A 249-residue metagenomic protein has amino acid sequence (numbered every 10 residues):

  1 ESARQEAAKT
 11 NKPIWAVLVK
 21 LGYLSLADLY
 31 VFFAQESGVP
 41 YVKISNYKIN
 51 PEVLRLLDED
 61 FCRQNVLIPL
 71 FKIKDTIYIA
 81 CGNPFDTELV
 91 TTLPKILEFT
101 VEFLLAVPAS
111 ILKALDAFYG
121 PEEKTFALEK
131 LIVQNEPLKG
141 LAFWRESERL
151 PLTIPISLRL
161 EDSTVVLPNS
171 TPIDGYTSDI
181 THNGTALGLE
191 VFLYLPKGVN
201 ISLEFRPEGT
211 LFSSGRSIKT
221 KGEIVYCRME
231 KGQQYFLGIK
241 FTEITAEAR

Functional and structural regions predicted by a protein language model:
A16-F99: Polyanionic, low-complexity intrinsically disordered segments
F71, L160, D179-H182, Y226 (+1 more regions): A residue-level detector for short acidic-glycine micro-motifs
A106-Y119: Short proline/glycine- and acidic-rich turn/helix-capping motifs at secondary-structure junctions
A117-H182, V191-F192: N-terminal helix initiation/capping motif
L131-Q134, E146-S147, L152, R228-R249: C-terminal output/interaction extensions
T153-I156, Y194-E208: Short coil-to-beta transition motif at edge beta-strands of beta-rich domains
G175, T220-Y226: Short beta-strand-centered aromatic/proline hotspots
G209-K219: Short, Lys/Arg- and Gly-enriched loop/turn segments at beta-strand edges
